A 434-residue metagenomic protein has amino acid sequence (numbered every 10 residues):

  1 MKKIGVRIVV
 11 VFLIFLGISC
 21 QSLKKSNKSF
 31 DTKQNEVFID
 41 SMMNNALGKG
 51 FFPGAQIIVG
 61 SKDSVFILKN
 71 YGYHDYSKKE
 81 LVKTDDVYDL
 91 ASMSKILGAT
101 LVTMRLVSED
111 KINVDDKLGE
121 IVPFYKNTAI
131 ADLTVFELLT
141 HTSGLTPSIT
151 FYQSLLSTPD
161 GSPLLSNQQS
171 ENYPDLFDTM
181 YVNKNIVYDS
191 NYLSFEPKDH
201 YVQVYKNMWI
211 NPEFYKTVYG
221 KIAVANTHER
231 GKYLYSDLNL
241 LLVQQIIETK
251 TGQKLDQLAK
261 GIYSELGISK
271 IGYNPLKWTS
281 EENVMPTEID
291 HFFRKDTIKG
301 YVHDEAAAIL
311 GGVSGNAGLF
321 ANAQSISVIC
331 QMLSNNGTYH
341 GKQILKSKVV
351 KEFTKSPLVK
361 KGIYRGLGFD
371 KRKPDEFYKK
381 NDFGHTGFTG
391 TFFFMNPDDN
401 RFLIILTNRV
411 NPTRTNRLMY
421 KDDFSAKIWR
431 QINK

Functional and structural regions predicted by a protein language model:
M1-F30: Bacterial Sec-dependent N-terminal signal peptides
F30-L90, K111-N113, K216-N226, L276 (+5 more regions): Short, conserved catalytic-motif segment at the N-terminal edge
F38, N45-Q56, K78-T140, A225-N239 (+2 more regions): Short active-site loop at a secondary-structure junction that contains or immediately precedes the catalytic residue(s)
M43, I57, D63, K95 (+9 more regions): Residue-level preference for non-acidic, small/hydrophobic
Q56-I58, I67, D89, E137-L139 (+3 more regions): Structural recognition of the beta-strand scaffold that forms the well-ordered cores of secreted hydrolase catalytic
N70, G368, F392-F394: Short, surface-exposed charged micro-motifs
A131-F383: Short, surface-exposed loop or secondary-structure junction motifs that flank catalytic or metal-binding residues
S325, H385-K434: Structured C-terminal helix/loop/strand segments within mature extracytoplasmic catalytic/sensor domains
